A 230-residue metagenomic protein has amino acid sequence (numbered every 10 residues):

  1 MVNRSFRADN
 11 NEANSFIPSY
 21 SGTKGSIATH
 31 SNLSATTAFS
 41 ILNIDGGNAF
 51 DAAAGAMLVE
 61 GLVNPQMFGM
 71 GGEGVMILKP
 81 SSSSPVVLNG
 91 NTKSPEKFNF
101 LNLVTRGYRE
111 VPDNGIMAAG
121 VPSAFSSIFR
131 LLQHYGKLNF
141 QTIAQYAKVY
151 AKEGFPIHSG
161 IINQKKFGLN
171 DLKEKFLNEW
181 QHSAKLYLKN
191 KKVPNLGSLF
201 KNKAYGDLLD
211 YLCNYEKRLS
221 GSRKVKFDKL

Functional and structural regions predicted by a protein language model:
V2-D45, A49-L230: Noncatalytic scaffold domains of N-terminal-nucleophile
